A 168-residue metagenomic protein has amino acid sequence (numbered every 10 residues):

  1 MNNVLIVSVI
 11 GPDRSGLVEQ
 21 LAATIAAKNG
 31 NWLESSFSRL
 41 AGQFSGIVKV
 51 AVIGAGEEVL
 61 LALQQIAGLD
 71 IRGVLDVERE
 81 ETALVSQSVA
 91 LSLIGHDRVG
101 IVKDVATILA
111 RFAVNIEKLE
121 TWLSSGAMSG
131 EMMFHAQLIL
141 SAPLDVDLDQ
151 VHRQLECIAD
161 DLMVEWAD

Functional and structural regions predicted by a protein language model:
M1-D168: A conserved regulatory-domain signal marking ACT and ACT-like small-molecule sensing domains and adjacent regulatory
